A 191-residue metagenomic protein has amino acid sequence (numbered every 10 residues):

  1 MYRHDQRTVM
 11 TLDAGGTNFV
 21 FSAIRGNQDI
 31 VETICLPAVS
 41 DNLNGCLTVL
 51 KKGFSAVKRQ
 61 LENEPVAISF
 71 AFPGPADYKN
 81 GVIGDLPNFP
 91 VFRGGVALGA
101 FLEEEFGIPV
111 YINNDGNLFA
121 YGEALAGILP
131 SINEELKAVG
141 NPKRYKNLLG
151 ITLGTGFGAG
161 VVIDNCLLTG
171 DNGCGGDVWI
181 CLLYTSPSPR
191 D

Functional and structural regions predicted by a protein language model:
Y2-N27, T152-I163: Gly/Thr-rich phosphate-binding beta-strand-loop-beta motif of the actin/hexokinase/Hsp70
N18, D29-I30, I83, L167-L168: Hydrophobic "anchor" residues
I30-E64, V82: N-terminal phosphate-binding loop and adjacent alpha-helix
C35-L36, F89, G173-C174: Residue-level structural signal for beta-strand termini and adjacent loop
V39, L43-N44, A67-I68, A76-N147: Glycine-rich phosphate-binding loop and adjoining helix at the ATP-binding site of ATP-dependent phosphoryl-transfer
N141-D171: Hydrophobic alpha-helical segments and helix pairs
C174-L183: A short, polar/charged loop-to-alpha-helix boundary motif
Y184-D191: Conserved small/polar residues in nucleotide/adenosyl-binding loops
